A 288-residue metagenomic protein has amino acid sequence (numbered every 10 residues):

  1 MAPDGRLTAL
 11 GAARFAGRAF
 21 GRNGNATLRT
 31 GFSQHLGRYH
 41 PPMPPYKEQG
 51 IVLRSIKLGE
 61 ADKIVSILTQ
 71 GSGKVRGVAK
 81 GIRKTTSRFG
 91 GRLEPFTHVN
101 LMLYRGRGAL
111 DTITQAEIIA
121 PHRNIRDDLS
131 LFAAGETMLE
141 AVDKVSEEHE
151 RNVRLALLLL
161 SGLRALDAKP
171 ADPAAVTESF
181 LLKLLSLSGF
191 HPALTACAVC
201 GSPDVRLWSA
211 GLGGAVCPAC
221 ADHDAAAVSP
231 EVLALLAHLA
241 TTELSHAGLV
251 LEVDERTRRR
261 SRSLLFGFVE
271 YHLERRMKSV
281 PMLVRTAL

Functional and structural regions predicted by a protein language model:
R6, F15, T27, Q34 (+1 more regions): Short, positively charged and aromatic/hydrophobic N-terminal segments
T8-G17, R22, R29: Short Gly/Ser/Thr- and charged-rich N-terminal loops/segments that act as flexible capping/hinge elements
R14-A16, N25, P45, A174: Residue-level detector of alpha-helix boundary/anchor positions
L36-L288: Non-catalytic alpha-helical scaffolds and adjoining flexible linkers that form interface surfaces for assembly
